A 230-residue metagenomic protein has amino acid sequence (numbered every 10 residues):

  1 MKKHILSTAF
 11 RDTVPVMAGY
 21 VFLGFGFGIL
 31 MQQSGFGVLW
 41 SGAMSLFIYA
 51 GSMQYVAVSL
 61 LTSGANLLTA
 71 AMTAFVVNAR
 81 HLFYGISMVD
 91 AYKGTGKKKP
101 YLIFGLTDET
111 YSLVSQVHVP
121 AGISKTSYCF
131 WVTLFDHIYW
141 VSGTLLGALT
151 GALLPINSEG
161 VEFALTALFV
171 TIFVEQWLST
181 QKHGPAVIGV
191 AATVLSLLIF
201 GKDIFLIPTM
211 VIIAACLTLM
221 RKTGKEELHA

Functional and structural regions predicted by a protein language model:
M1-A9, I123, R221-A230: Intrinsically disordered, low-complexity non-transmembrane regions of multi-pass membrane transporters
T8-I103, Y139, P185: Pore-lining transmembrane helices
F25-I29, V56, L113, L145 (+4 more regions): Alpha-helical transmembrane segments of multipass membrane proteins
Y49-M53, V76-F83, L168-V174, T193-L195 (+1 more regions): Alpha-helical transmembrane segments and their membrane-interface exit regions
L61-A65, D90-K97, H118-I123, S179-V187 (+2 more regions): A cytosolic-side transmembrane-helix exit/cap motif
M72-E162: Helix-loop-helix junctions within the multi-pass membrane cores of secondary transporters/permeases
S124-P208: Membrane-embedded alpha-helical modules
